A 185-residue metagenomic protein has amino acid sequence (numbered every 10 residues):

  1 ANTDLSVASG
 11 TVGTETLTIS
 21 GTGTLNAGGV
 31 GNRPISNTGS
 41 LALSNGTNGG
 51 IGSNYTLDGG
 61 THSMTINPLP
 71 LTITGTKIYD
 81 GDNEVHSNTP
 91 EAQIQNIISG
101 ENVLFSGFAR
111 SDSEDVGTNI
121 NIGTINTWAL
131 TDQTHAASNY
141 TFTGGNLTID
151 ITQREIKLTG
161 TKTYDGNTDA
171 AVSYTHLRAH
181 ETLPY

Functional and structural regions predicted by a protein language model:
A1-R178: Short loop/turn motifs that initiate or flank beta-strands
A179-Y185: Short "domain-exit" segments at the C-terminal end of structured domains
